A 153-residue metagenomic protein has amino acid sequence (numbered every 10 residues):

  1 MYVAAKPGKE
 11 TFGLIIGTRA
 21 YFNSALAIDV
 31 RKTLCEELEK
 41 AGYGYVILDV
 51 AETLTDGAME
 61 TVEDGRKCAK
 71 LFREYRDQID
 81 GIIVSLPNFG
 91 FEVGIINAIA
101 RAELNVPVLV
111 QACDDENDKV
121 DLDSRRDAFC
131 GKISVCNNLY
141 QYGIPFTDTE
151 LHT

Functional and structural regions predicted by a protein language model:
M1-T153: An N-terminal assembly and electron-transfer interface module characteristic of large anaerobic redox and radical
